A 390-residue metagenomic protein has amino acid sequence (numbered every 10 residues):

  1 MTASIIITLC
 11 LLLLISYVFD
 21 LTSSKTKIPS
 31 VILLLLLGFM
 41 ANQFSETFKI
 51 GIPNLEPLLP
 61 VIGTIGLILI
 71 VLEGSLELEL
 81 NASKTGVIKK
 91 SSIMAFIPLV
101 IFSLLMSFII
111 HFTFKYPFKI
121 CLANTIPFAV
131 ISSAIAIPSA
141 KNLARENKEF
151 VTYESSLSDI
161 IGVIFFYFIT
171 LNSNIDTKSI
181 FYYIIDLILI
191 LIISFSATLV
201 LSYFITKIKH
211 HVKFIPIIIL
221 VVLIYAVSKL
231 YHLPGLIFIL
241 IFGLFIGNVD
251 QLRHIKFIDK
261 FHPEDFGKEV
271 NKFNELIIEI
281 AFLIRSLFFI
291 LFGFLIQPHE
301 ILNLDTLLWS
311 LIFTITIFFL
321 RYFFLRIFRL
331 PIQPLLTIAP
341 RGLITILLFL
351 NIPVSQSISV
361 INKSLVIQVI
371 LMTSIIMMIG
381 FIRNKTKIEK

Functional and structural regions predicted by a protein language model:
M1-K390: Transmembrane helical cores of multi-pass secondary ion antiporters/exchangers
